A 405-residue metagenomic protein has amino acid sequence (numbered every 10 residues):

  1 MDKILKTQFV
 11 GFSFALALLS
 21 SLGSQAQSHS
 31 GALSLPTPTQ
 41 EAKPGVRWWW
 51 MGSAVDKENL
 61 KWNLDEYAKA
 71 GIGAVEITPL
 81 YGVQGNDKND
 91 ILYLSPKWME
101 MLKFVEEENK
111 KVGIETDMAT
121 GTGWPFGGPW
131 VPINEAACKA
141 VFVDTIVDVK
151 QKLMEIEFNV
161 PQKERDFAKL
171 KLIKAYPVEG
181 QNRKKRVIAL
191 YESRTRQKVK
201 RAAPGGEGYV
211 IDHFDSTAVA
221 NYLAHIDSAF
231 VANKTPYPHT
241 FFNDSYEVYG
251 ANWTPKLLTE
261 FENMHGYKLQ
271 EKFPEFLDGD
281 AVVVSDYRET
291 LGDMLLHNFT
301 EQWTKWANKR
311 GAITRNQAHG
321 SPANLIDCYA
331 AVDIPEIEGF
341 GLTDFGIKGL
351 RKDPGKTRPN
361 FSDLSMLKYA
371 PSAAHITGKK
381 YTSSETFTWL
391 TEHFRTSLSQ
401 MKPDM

Functional and structural regions predicted by a protein language model:
M1-A32: Bacterial Sec-dependent N-terminal signal peptides
H29-P38, K43, G52-W62, E66-A74 (+1 more regions): Mature extracytoplasmic enzyme cores
W49-E58, L390-T396: Active-site mouth loops of central-metabolism enzymes
G52, E76-P79, T116-T122, D244-S245 (+3 more regions): Glycine-rich, histidine-containing beta strand-loop boundary motifs that form or position
G73-E76, G113-D117, K185-R186, P236-T240 (+6 more regions): Beta-sheet entry/capping signal
K103-K110, N308, H375-G378: Anion (oxyanion) recognition and catalysis
G127-P129, F242, R310-M405: Hydrophobic targeting/anchoring helices
A218-N233, Y237, D293-N316: Conserved, well-ordered alpha-helix/loop/beta-strand core segments that scaffold catalytic motifs
